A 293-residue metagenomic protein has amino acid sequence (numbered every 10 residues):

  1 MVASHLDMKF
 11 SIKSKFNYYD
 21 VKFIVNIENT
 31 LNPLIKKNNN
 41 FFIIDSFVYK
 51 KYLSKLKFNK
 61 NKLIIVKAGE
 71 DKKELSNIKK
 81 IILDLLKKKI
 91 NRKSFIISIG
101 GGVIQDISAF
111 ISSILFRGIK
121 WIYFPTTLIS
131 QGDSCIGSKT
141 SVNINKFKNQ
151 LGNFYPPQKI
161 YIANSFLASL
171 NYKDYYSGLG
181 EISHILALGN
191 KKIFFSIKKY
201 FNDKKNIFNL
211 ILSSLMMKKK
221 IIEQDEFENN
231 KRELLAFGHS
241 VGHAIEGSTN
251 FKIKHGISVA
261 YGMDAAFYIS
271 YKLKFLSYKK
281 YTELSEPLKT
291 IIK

Functional and structural regions predicted by a protein language model:
V2, K88, Q131, Y155-P157 (+4 more regions): Nucleotide-activated sugar donor-binding and catalytic core shared by glycosyltransferases and related lipid-linked
A3-F95: ATP/NTP phosphate-donor binding region
K13, F110-K199: A glycine/threonine-rich phosphate-anchoring loop and its flanking beta-alpha core in nucleotide/phosphate-binding
A68-G69, I99-G101, F237-G238: Glycine-rich beta-strand-to-loop/alpha-helix junction loops that act as flexible
I99-G101, P125, K254-I257: Active-site nucleophile and cofactor-binding loops and adjacent substrate-binding regions of central metabolic enzymes
V103-A109, A244: Short glycine/serine/threonine-rich phosphate/pyrophosphate-binding segments that cradle anionic phosphate groups
F195, K199-K293: Active-site segments that bind and position negatively charged phosphate/pyrophosphate groups
